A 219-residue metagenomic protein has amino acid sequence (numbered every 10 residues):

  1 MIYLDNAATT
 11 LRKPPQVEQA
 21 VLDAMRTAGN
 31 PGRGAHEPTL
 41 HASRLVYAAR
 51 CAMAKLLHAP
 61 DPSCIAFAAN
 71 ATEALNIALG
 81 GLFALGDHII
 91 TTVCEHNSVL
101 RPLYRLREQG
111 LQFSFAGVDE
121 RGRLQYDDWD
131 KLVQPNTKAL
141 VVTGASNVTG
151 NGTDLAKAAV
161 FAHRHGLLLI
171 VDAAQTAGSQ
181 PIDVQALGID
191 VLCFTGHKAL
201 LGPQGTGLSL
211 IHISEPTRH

Functional and structural regions predicted by a protein language model:
M1-S214: Pyridoxal 5′-phosphate
E215-H219: Short "domain-exit" segments at the C-terminal end of structured domains
